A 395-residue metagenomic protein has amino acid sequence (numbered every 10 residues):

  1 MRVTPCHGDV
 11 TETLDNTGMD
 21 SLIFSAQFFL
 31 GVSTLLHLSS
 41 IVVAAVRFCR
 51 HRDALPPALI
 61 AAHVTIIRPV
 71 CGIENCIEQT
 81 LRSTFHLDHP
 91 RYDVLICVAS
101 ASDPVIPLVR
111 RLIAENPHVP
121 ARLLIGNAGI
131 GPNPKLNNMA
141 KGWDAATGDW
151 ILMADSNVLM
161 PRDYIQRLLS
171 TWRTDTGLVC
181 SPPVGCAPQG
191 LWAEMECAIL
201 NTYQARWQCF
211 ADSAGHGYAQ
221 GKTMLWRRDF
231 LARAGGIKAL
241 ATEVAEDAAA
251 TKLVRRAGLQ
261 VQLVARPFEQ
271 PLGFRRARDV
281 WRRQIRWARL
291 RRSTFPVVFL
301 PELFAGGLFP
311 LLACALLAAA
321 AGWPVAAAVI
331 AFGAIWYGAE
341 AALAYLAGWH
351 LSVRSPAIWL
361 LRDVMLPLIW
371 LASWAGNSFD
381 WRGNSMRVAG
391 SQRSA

Functional and structural regions predicted by a protein language model:
E12-I60, E194-A198, R206, F210 (+3 more regions): N-terminal membrane-anchoring/stem segments of glycan-assembly enzymes
F24, F29, V42-R47, P301-S378: Membrane-embedded multi-pass helical conduit in multi-pass membrane proteins, especially envelope-biosynthetic
A62-T65, D93, A249: Cell-envelope/extracellular polymer assembly enzymes that use nucleotide-activated donors
R82-D93: Short, acidic, metal-binding catalytic loop of nucleotide-sugar glycosyltransferases
P90, V98-P117, A128-I130: A conserved acidic beta->alpha catalytic loop
P104, A154-T171: Acidic donor-binding/catalytic loop of UDP-sugar-dependent glycosyltransferases, especially processive GT2
A114-D144, G148, R167-K238, W281 (+3 more regions): Long helical/loop segments within the catalytic core of UDP-sugar-dependent glycosyltransferases, especially the large
T242, A248-Q270: Catalytic donor-sugar/metal-binding loop of nucleotide-sugar-dependent glycosyltransferases
